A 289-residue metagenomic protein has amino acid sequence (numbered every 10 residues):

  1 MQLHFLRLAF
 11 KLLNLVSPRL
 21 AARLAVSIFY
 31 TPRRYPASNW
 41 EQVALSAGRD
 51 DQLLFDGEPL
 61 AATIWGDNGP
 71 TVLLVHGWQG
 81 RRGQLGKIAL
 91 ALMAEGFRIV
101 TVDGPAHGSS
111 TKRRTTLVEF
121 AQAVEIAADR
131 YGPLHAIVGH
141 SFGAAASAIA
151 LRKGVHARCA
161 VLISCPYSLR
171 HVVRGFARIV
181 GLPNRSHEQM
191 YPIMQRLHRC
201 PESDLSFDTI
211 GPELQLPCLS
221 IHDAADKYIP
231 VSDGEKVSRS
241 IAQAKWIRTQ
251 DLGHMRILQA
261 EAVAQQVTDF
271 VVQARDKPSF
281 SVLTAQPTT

Functional and structural regions predicted by a protein language model:
M1-Q52: An N-terminal hydrophobic leader/cap segment in hydrolases
R82, A89-T111: Conserved alpha/beta-hydrolase
R114-H135: Alpha/beta-hydrolase active-site loop
V138-S147: Gly/Ala-rich beta-loop-alpha elbow adjacent to hydrolase catalytic centers
K153-C200: Hydrolase active-site cap/lid region
E213-Q215, S220-H222, D226: Short beta-strand/loop motif that positions the catalytic acidic residue of the alpha/beta-hydrolase fold
K227-D233: Conserved alpha/beta-hydrolase "acid-adjacent" motif
L252-A262: Catalytic histidine-centered segment of alpha/beta-hydrolase-like enzymes
